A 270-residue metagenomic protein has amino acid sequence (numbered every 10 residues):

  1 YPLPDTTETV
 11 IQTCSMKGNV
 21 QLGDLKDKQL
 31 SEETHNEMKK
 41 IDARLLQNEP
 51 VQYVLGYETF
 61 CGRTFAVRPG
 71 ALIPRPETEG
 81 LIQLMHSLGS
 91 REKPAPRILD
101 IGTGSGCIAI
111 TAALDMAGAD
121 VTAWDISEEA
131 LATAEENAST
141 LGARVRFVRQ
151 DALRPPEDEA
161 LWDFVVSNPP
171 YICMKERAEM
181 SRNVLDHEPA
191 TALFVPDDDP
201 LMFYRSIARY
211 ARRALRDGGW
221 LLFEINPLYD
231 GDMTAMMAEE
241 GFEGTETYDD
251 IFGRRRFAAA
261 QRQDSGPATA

Functional and structural regions predicted by a protein language model:
Y1-T6: Non-catalytic nucleic-acid substrate-recognition regions in nucleic-acid-modifying enzymes
T9-L88: Conserved AdoMet
Q52, I172-K175, L228: Active-site beta-alpha loop architecture of Rossmann-like, nucleotide-cofactor-dependent enzymes
L55, R149-Q150, I225, D249: Short loop/edge segments at beta-strand edges and connector loops that shape dinucleotide/nucleotide cofactor-binding
E77-E179, S206: Conserved SAM/SAH cofactor-binding pocket of Class I
Y171-F203: Mobile active-site "lid"/loop adjacent to the S-adenosyl-L-methionine
D197-Q261: Conserved Class I SAM-dependent methyltransferase catalytic core
D264-A270: Flexible, glycine-/basic-rich loop-and-beta segments that form/coincide with the SAM-dependent methyltransferase
